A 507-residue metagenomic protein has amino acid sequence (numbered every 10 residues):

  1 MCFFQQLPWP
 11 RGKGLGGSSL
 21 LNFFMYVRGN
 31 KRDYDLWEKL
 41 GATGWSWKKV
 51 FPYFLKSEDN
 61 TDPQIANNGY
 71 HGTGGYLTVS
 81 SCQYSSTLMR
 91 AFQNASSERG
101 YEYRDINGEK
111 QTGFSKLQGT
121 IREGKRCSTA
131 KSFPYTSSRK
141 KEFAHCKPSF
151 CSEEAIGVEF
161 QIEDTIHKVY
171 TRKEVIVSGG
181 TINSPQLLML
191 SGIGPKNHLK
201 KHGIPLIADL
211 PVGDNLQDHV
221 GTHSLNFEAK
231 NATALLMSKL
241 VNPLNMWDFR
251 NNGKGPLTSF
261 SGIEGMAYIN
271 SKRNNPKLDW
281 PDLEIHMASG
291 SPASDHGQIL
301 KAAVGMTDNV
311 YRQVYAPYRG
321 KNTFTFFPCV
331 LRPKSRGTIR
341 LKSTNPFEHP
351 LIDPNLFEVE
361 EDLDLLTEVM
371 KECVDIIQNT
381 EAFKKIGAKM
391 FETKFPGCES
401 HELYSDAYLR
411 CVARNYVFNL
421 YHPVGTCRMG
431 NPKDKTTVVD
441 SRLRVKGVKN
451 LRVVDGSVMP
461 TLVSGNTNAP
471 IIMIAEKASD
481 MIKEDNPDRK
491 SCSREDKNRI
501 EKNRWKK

Functional and structural regions predicted by a protein language model:
M1-L55, K201, D209-P211, H219-E228: N-terminal glycine-rich phosphate/pyrophosphate-binding loop and immediately adjacent elements
S18, R444-L462: Short FAD-binding loop at a beta-strand-to-alpha-helix junction that anchors the flavin cofactor in diverse
F23-F24, S457-A469: Glycine-rich phosphate/pyrophosphate-binding beta-alpha loops
D33, S46-P52, A91, A95 (+5 more regions): Classical protein tyrosine phosphatase
E38-A155, S224-N242: Conserved redox-cofactor binding core of oxidoreductases
V79, C146, P185, P195-G320 (+5 more regions): Mid-to-C-terminal "cap/lid" subdomains and adjacent gly/pro-rich loops that border and regulate access to redox
D164-S178, I182: Core beta-strand elements of the Rossmann-like FAD/NAD(P) dinucleotide-binding domain in flavoenzyme oxidoreductases
P328-R340, C427-R452: FAD-binding beta-loop-beta segment adjacent to the flavin cofactor pocket
